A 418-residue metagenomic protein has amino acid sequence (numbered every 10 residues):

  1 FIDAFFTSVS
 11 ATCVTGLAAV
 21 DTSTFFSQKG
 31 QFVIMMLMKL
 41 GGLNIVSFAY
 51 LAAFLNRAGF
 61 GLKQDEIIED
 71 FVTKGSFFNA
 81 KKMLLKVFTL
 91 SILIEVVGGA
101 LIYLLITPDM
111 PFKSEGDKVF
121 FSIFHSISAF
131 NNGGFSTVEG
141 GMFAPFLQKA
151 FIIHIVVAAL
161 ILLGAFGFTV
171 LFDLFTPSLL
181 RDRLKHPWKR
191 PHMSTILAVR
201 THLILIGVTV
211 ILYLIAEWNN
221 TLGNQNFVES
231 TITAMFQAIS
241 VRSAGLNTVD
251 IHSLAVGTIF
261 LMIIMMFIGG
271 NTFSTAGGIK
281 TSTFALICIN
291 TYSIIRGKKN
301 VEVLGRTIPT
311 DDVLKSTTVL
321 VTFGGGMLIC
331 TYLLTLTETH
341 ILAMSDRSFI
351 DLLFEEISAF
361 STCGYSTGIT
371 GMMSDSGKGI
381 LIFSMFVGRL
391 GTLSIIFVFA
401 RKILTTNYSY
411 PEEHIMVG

Functional and structural regions predicted by a protein language model:
F1-G418: Membrane-proximal intracellular helices of multi-pass ion channels
